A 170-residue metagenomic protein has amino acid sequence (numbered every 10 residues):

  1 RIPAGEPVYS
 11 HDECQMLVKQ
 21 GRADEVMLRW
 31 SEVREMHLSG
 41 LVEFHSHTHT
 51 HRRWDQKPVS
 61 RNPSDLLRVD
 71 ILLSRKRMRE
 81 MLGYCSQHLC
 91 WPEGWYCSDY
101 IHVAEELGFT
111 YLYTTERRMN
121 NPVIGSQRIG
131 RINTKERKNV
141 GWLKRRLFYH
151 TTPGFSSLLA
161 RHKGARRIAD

Functional and structural regions predicted by a protein language model:
R1-W95, I129: Metal-dependent polysaccharide deacetylase catalytic core of the NodB/CE4 family, i.e., the active-site-bearing domain
Q56-D170: C-terminal active-site subregion of NodB/CE4 polysaccharide deacetylases
